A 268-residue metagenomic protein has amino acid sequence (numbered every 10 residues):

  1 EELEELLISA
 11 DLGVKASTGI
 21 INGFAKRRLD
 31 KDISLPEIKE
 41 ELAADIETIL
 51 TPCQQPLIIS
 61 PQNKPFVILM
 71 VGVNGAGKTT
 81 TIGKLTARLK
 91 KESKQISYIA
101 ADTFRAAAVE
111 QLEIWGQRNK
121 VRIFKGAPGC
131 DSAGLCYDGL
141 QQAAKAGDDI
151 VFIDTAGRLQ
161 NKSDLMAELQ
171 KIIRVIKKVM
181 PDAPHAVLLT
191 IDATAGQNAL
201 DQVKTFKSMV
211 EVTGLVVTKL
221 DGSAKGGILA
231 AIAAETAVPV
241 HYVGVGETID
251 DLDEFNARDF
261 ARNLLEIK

Functional and structural regions predicted by a protein language model:
E1-A101, A108-G129, G134-I153: Primarily NTPase-proximal linker/entry elements flanking Walker-type ATP/GTP-binding cores
V14-A16, R105, D221, I249: Short hydrophobic/aromatic residue motifs in ordered secondary structure
M70-G72, G157, S163: Acidic/glycine-enriched edge-of-secondary-structure segments
F104, A156, T194: Adenine-nucleotide cofactor-binding loop residues
Q111, S132-A146, Q160-E266: Conserved catalytic-core segment of NTP-binding enzymes
